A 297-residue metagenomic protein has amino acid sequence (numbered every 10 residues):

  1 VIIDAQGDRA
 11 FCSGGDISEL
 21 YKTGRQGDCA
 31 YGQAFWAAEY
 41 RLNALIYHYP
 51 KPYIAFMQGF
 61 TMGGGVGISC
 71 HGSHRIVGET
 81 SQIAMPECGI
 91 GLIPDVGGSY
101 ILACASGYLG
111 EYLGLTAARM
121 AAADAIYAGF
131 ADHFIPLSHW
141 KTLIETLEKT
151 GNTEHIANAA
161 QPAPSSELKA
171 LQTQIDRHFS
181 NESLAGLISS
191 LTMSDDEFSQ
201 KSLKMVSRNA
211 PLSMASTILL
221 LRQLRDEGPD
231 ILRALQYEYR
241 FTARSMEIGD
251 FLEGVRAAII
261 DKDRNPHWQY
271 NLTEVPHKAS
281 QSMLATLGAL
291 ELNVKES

Functional and structural regions predicted by a protein language model:
V1-Q26, L45-F56, G78-S81: A structural preference for short, pocket-lining loop segments at secondary-structure junctions
I3, D16, I68-S69, D124-A125 (+2 more regions): Hydrophobic/aromatic residues within transmembrane alpha-helices of multi-pass small-molecule transporters
A5-A38, G91, L272-T273, S282-M283: Glycine- (often His-adjacent) and acidic-residue-rich active-site loop that binds/positions the CoA thioester
I46-I90, Y112-A122: Glycine-rich beta-to-alpha active-site loop
G72-P94, Y127-L143: Gly/Pro- and small hydrophobic-enriched strand-loop and loop-to-helix capping segments that sit at the rims
A103-G151: Loop-centered beta-sheet repeat module
F130-N209, S213: Amphipathic alpha-helical blocks and their helix-capping loop/short-beta junctions
L191-E197, V206-S297: Long, low-complexity C-terminal extensions of enzymes
